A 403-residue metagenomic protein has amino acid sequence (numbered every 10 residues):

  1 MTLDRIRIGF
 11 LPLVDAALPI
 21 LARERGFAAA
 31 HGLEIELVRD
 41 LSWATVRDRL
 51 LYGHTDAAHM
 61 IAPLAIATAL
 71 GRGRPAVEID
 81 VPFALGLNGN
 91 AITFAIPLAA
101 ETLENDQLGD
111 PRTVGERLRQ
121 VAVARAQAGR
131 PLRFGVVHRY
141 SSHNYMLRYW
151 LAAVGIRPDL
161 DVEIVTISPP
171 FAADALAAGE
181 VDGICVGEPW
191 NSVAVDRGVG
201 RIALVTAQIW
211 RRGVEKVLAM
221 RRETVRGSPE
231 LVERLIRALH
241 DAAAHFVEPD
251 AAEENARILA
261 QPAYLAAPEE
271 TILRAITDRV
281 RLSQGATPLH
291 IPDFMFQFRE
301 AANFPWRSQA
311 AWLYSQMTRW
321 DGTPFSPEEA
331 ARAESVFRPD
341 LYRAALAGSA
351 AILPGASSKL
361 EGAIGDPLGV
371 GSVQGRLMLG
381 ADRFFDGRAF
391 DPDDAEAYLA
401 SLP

Functional and structural regions predicted by a protein language model:
D4-D159, D182-S192, V199-R212: Short, glycine-/small- and polar/acidic-enriched structural segments that line small-molecule recognition paths
R49-L51, A175-A177, M317: Hydrophobic residues within well-ordered alpha-helices
I92-T93, V217-M220, T224-R226: Short glycine- and hydrophobic/aromatic-rich loop-to-beta-strand nucleating segment in the catalytic cores
L118, V165-P170, R226: Active-site glycine-rich loop that binds ribose-phosphate moieties when present
R157-V162, R226-R234: Inter-helical turn/loop segments and adjacent helix faces that build the functional surface of alpha-helical bundle
L160-I167, D174-A177, V181-G187: Long, hydrophobic, well-ordered secondary-structure blocks that form the structural core and pocket-lining surfaces
P229-L341: Secondary-structure end/capping motifs
A311-P403: Conserved C-terminal helix/tail region of periplasmic/extracytoplasmic solute-binding proteins
